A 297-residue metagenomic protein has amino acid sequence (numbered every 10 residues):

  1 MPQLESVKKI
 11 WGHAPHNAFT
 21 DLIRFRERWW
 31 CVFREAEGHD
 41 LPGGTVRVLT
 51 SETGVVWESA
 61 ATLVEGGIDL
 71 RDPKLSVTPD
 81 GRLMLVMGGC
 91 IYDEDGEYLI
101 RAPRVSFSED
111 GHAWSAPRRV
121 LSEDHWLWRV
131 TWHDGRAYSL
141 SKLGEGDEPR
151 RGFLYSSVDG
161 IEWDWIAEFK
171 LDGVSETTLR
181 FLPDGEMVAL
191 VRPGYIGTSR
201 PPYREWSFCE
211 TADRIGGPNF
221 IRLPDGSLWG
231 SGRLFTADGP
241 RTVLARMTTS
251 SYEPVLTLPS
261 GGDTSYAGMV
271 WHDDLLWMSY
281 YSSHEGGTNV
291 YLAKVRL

Functional and structural regions predicted by a protein language model:
M1-A18, I23-L70, V77-S265, V270-L297: Beta-rich carbohydrate-recognition and catalytic domains
